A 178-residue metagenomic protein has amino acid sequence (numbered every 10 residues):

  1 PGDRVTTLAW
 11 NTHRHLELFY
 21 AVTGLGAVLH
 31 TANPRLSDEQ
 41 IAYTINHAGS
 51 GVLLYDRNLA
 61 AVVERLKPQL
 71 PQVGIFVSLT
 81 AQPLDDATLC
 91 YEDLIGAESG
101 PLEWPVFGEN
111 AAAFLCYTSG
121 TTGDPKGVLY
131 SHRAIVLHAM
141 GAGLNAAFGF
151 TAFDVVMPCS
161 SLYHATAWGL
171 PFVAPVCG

Functional and structural regions predicted by a protein language model:
P1, G24-D93: Structural core segment of the AMP-binding/adenylate-forming
D3-R4, W10-H30, P34-D38, N46-V52 (+2 more regions): A short helix-loop-beta submotif of the ANL/AMP-binding
V5, V22, L53, A112 (+3 more regions): Conserved S/T- and glycine-rich ATP-binding loop of Class I adenylate-forming
W10-H13, S160-H164: AMP-binding (ANL) adenylation modules
S37, D124, H164: Nucleotide-sugar-dependent glycosyltransferase donor-binding/catalytic pocket residues
P83, E98-Y117, D124, G149-V155: Conserved pre-ATP/AMP-binding loop-to-beta segment of ANL
A113-A139: Conserved AMP-binding A3 loop
V136-V155, Y163-G178: Conserved AMP-binding/adenylation subdomain of ANL enzymes
